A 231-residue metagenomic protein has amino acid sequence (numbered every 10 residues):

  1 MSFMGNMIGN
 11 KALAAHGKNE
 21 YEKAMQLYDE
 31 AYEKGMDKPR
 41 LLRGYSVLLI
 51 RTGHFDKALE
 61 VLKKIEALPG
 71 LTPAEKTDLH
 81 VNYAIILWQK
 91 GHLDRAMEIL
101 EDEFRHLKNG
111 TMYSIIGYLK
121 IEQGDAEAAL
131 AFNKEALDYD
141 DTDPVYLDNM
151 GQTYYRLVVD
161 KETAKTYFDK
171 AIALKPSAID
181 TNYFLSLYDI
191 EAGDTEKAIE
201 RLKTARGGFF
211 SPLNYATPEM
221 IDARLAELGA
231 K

Functional and structural regions predicted by a protein language model:
N10, G44-V47, D78, N82 (+4 more regions): Canonical tetratricopeptide repeat
L13, V47, I85, Y118 (+3 more regions): Residue-level recognition of tetratricopeptide repeat
K18-Q26, T52-V61, K90-D102, E122-E135 (+2 more regions): Structural signature of tandem alpha-helical TPR/SEL1-like repeats, specifically the intra-repeat loop/turn
D29-E33, E66-L71, E101-R105, K134-D138 (+2 more regions): Conserved structural position within tetratricopeptide repeats
M36, G70, A74, L107-K108 (+3 more regions): Short coil turns that delineate tetratricopeptide repeat
L41, E75, L79, M112-Y113 (+3 more regions): TPR alpha-solenoid repeat register
A67, K170-P176, L187-L213: TPR/TPR-like (Sel1-like) alpha-helical repeat modules
P73, G124, G151, R156-V159 (+3 more regions): Short coil/turn linking the two alpha-helices of tandem helical-hairpin repeats
